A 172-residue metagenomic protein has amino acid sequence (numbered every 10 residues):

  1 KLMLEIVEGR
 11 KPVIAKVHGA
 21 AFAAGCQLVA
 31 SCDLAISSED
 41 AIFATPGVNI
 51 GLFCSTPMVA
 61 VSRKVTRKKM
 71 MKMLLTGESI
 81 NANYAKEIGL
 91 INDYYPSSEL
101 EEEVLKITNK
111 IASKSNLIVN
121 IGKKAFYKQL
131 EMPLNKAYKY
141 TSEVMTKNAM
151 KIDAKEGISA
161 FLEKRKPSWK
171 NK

Functional and structural regions predicted by a protein language model:
L4-L117, K151, E156-S159, R165: Crotonase-fold acyl-CoA enzyme core
G47, K128-E131: A short acidic, helix-capping loop that chelates divalent metal ions and anchors anionic groups
M73-L74, A125, E143-A149: Helix-loop "lid/cap" segments that line or gate small-molecule binding pockets
I111, Q129, N148, S168: Conserved short C-terminal alpha-helix that flanks the catalytic cleft of nucleotide-sugar-dependent
P133-A137: Short beta-strand->loop
K166-K172: Short C-terminal tail/terminal secondary-structure segment of NAD(P)H-dependent dehydrogenase/reductase domains
